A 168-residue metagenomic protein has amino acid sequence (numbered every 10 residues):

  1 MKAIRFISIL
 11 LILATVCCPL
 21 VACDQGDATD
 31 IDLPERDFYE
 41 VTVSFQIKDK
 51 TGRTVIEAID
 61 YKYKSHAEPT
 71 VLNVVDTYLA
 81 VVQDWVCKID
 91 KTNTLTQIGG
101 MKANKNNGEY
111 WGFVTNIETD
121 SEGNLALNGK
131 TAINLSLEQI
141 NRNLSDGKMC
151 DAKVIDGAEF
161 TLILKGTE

Functional and structural regions predicted by a protein language model:
M1-I9: Bacterial N-terminal signal peptides that target proteins for export
I9-V16: Hydrophobic helical h-region of N-terminal Sec-dependent signal peptides in bacterial secretory/periplasmic proteins
C18-A22: C-terminal motif of bacterial Sec signal peptides marking the signal peptidase cleavage site
C23-E168: Ubiquitin-like/PB1-type beta-grasp interaction modules and other compact soluble beta-rich domains
